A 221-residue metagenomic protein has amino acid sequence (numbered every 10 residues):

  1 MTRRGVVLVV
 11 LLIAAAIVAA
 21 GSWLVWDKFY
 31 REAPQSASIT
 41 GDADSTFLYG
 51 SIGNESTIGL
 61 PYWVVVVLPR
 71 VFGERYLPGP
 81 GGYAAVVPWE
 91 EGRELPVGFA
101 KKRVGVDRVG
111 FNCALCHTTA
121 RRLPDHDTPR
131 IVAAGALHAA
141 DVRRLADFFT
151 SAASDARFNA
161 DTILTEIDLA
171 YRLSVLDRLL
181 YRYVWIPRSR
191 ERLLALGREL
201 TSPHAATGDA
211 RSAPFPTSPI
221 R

Functional and structural regions predicted by a protein language model:
M1-S22: N-terminal Sec-pathway targeting helices
G5, W23-W26, W63, W89 (+1 more regions): A residue-identity detector for tryptophan
V9, N54-T57, A139: Intrinsically disordered, low-complexity, compositionally biased regions/tails
L12-A16, K28, G197-L200, H204: Generic low-complexity, intrinsically disordered sequence content enriched in small uncharged/hydrophobic residues
A16-Q35: Membrane-interface motif at the C-terminal end of an N-terminal transmembrane signal
A19-S22, G59, Y181: Acidic, low-complexity intrinsically disordered regions
F29-D107: Sequence context of c-type cytochrome heme-c attachment sites
E74-R221: Extracytoplasmic redox metalloprotein regions
